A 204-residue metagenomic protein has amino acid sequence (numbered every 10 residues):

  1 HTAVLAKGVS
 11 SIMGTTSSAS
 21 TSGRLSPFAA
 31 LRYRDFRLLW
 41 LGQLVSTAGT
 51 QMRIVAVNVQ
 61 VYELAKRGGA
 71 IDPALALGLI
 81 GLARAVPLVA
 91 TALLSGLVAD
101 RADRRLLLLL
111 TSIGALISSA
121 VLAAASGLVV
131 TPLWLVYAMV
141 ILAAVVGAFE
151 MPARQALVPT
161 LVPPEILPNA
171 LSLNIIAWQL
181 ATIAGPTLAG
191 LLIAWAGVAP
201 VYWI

Functional and structural regions predicted by a protein language model:
L5-I204: Alpha-helical transmembrane-bundle signature of multi-pass membrane transport and export proteins
